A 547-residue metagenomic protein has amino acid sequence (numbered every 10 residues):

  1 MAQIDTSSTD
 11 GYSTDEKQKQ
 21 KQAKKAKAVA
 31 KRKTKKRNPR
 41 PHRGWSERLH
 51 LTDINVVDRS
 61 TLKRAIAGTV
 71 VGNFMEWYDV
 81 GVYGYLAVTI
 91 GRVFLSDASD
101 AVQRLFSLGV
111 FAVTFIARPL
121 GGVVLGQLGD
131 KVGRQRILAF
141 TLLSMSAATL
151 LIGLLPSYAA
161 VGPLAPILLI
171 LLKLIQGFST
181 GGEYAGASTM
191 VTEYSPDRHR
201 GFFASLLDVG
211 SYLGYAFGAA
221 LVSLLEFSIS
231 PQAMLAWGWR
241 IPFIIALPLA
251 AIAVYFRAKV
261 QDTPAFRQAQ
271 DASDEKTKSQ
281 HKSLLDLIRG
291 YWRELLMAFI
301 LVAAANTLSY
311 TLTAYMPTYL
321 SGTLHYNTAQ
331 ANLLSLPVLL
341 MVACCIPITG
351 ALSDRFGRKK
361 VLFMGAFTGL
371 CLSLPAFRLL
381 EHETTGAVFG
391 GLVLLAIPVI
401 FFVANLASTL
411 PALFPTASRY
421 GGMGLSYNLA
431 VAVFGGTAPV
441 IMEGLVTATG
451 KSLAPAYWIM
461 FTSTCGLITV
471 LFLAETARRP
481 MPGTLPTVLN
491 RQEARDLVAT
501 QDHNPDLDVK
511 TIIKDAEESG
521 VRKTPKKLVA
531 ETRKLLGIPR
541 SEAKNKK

Functional and structural regions predicted by a protein language model:
G84, W292-V342, F434-P439: Extracytoplasmic gate region of multi-pass secondary transporters
A87-L120: Extracellular/periplasmic helix-loop-helix junction of adjacent transmembrane segments in MFS-like secondary
S96, L143-G162, F367-E383: C-terminal ends and interior cores of transmembrane alpha-helices in multi-pass membrane transporters/permeases
G122-R134, I346-R358: Helix-to-loop junctions at the C-terminal end of transmembrane segments in multipass secondary transporters
K131-L143, R355-A366: Cytoplasmic membrane-interface "Motif A"-like loop-to-helix N-cap segments of 12-TM Major Facilitator Superfamily
V161-G181, T385-F401: Hydrophobic core of transmembrane alpha-helices in multi-pass small-molecule transporters, especially MFS/SLC-type
F202-E226, L249, S426-A438: Glycine-rich segments within core transmembrane alpha-helices of 12-TM secondary carriers
K359-N405: C-terminal transmembrane helical hairpin of 12-TM major facilitator-type secondary transporters
